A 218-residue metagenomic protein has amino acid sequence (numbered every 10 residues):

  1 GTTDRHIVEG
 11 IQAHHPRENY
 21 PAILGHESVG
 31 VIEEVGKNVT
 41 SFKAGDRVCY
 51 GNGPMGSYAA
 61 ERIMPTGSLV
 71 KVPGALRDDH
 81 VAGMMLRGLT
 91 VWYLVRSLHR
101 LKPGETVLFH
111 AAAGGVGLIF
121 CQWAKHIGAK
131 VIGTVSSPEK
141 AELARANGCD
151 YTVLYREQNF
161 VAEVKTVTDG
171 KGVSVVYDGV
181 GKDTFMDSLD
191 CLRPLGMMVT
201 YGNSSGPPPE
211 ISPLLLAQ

Functional and structural regions predicted by a protein language model:
I11-G56: Glycine-rich beta-strand-centered segment in the early N-terminal region that forms part of a ligand/cofactor-binding
R47, T106, K130, G196-M197: Short glycine-centered segments of the SAM/dcSAM-binding site in methyltransferase folds
N52-T66: A structural motif shared across PLP-dependent enzymes of the aminotransferase-like
G74-S97, P103, F109-A113, I119 (+1 more regions): A glycine-rich, Thr/Ser-enriched phosphate-binding loop motif common to dinucleotide/cofactor-binding enzymes
F109, K125-D187: Adenosine-nucleotide cofactor-binding segment
V135, A144, V180-Q218: Glycine-rich phosphate-binding loop and adjacent beta-alpha segment of Rossmann(oid) nucleotide-cofactor-binding
